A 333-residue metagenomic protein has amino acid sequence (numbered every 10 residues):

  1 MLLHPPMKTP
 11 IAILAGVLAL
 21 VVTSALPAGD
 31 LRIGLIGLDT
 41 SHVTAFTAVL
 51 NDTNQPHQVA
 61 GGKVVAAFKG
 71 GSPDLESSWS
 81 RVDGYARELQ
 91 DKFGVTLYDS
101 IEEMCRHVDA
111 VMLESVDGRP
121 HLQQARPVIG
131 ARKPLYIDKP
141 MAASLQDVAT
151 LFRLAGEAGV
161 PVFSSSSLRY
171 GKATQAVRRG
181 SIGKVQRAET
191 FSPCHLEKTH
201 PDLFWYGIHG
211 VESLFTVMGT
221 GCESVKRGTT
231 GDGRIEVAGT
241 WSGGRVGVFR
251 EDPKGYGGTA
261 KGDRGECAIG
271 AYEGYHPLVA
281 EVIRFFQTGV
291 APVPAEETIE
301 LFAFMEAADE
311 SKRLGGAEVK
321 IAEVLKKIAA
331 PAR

Functional and structural regions predicted by a protein language model:
L2-L14: Bacterial N-terminal signal peptides that target proteins for export
A12-T23: Bacterial N-terminal signal peptides
L26-A131, G156-E157, T230, L314 (+2 more regions): N-terminal glycine-/serine-/threonine-rich beta1-alpha1-beta2 phosphate-ribose binding loop of Rossmann-like
D99, I137, V162-S164: Hydrophobic residues in well-ordered beta-strands that form the structural core
M112, Q287-R333: C-terminal helix-rich "cap/oligomerization" subdomain common to oxidoreductases
R132-P134, K139-P140: Short helix/strand-capping hinge loops at secondary-structure junctions that flank key functional elements
M141-H200: A contiguous active-site-proximal alpha/beta segment in oxidoreductase catalytic domains
E189-G255, E296-A303: Rossmann-like dinucleotide-binding domain that binds NAD(P)(H)
